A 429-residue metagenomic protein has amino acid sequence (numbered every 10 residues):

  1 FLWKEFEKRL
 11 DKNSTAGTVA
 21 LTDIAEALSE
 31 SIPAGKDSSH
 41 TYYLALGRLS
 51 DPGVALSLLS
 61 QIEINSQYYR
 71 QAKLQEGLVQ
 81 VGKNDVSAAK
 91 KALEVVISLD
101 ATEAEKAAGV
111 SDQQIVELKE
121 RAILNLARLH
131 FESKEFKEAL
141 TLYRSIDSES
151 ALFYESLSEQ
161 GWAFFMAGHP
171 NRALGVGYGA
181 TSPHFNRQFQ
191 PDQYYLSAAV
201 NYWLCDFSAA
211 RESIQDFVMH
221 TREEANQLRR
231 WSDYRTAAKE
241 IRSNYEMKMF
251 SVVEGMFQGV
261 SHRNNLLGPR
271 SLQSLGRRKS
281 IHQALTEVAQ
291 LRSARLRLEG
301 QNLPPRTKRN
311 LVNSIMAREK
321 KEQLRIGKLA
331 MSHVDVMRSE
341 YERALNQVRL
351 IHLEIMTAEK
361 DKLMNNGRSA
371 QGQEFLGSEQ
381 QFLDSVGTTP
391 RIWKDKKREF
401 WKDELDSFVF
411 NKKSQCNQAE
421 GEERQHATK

Functional and structural regions predicted by a protein language model:
F1-E7, T22-L99: Long, acidic/serine-threonine-rich intrinsically disordered regions with weak helical/coil propensity that act as
F1-H40, L58, I115, V176 (+3 more regions): Extracytoplasmic/secretory-pathway proteins
K4, T41-A45, L74-Q75, L118 (+5 more regions): "A position-specific structural signal for the A-helix of alpha-solenoid helical repeats
R9-L10, R48-S50, Q80, H130 (+2 more regions): Residue at a conserved register position within TPR or TPR-like alpha-solenoid repeats
D11, E26-K36, L59-Y68, V95-V116 (+3 more regions): Solenoid-like repeat scaffolds
S39-T41, Q71, Q114, R121 (+2 more regions): Start-of-helix register in tetratricopeptide repeats
